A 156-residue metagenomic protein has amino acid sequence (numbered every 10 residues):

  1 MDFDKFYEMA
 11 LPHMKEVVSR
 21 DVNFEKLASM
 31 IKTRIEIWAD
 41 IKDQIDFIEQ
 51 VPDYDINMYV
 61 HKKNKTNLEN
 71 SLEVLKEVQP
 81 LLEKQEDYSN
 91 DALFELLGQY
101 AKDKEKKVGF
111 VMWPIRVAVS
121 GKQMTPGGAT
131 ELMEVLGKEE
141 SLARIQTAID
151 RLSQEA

Functional and structural regions predicted by a protein language model:
M1, K5-Y7, R116, R144: Residue-level signal for functionally critical sites in structured catalytic/ligand-binding pockets
D2-K104: Small-residue-rich helix-loop
N90-L152: Charged substrate- and nucleic-acid-binding regions of tRNA-handling and nucleotidyl-transfer enzymes, centered on
Q154-A156: Eukaryotic N-terminal low-complexity, Ser/Thr- and Lys/Arg-rich leader segments that predominantly function as
